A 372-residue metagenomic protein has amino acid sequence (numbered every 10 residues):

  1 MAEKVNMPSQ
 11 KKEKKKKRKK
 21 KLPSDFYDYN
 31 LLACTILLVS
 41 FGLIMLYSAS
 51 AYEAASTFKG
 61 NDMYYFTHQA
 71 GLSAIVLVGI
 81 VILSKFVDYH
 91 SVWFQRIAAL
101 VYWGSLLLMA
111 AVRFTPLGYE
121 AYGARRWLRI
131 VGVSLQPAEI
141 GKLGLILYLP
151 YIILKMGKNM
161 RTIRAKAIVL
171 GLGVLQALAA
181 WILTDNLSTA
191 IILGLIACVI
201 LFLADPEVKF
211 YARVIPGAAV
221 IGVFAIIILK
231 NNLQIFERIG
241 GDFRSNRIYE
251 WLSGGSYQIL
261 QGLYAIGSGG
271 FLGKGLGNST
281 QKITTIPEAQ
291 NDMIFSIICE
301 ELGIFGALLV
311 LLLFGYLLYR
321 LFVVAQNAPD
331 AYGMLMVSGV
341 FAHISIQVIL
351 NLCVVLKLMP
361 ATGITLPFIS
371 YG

Functional and structural regions predicted by a protein language model:
M1-S24: Short, Lys/Arg-rich, polar N-terminal cytosolic tail immediately upstream of the first transmembrane signal-anchor
K20-T35: N-terminal membrane topogenic signal
P23-D25, T162, K166, I266 (+2 more regions): Helix-boundary and loop/linker segments of multi-pass membrane transporters
C34-S40, K357-G372: Transmembrane alpha-helices of multi-pass inner-membrane enzymes
I36, K59-Q258, S296-K357: Hydrophobic alpha-helical transmembrane segments of multi-pass inner membrane proteins, especially in bacterial systems
I36-E53: Alpha-helical transmembrane segments of multi-pass membrane proteins
S256-G277: Extracytosolic (periplasmic/ER-lumenal) interhelical loops and adjacent juxtamembrane/interface segments of multi-pass
G270-F305: Long extracytoplasmic/lumenal interhelical loops at the membrane interface of multi-pass membrane proteins
